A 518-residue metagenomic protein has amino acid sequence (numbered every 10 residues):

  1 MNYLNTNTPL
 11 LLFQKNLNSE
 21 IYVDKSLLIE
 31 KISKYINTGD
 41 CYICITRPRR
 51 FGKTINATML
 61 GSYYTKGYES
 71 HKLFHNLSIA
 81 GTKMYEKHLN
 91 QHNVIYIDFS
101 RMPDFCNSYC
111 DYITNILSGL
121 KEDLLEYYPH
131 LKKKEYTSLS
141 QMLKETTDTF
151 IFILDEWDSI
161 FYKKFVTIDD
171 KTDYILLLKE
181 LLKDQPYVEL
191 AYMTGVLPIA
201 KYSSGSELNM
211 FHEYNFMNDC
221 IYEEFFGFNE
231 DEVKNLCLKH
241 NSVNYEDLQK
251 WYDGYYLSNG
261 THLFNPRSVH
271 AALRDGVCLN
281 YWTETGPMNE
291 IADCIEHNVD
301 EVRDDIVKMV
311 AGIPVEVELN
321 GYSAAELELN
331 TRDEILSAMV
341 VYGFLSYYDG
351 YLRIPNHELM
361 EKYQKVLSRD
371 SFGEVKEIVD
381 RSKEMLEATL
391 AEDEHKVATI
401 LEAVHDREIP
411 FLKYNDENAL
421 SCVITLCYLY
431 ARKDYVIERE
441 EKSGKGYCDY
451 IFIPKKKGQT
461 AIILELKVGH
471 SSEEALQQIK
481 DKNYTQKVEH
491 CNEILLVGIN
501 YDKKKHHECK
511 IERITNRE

Functional and structural regions predicted by a protein language model:
M1-D416, A431-D434: Phosphate-binding site recognition
K121-E122, S421-A431, N483: A short, contiguous, amphipathic alpha-helix enriched in charged residues
M142-T147, R432-K457: Active-site metal-binding core of divalent-cation-utilizing nuclease and nuclease-like domains
I151, T460-I462, L495: Structural motif
K171-L176, V468-Q486: Mg2+/Mn2+-dependent nuclease catalytic core
I424, C448-F452, T460-V468, K482: Conserved catalytic cores of phosphodiester-cleaving nucleases, focusing on short active-site segments
Y428-V436, E489-C491: Short secondary-structure junctions
K487, N492-E518: Domain-level recognition of nuclease-like catalytic cores that cleave nucleotide substrates
